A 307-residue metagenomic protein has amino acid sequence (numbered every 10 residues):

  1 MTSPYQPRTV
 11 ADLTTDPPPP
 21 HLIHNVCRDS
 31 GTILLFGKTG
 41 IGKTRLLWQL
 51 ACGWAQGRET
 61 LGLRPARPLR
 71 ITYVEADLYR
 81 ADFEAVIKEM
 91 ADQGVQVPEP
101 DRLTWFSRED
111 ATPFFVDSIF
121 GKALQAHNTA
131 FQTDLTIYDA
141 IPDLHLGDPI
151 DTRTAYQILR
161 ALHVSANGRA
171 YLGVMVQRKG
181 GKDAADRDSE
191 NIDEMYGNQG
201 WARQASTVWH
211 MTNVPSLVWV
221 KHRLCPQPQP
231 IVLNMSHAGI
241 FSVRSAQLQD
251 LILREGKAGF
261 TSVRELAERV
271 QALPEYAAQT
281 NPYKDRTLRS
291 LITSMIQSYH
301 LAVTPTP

Functional and structural regions predicted by a protein language model:
M1-E89, Q93: The Walker A/P-loop phosphate-binding site
Q6, T129-A130, V214-P307: C-terminal regions of RecA-like/P-loop NTPase motor modules
L13-P20, S118, S189-D193: Short gly/ser/thr-rich secondary-structure transition/capping motifs
I23, T39, A66-T154, F260: Conserved inter-motif catalytic segment of the P-loop NTP-binding fold
L34, G40, R45, R153-S242: Phosphate-binding/switch region of NTP-binding enzymes
L50, D82-M90, A123, Q157-A161 (+2 more regions): Alpha-helical scaffold elements adjacent to nucleotide-binding pockets in ATP/GTP-utilizing enzyme cores
T60-A66, G180-D186, A277-T280: Short helix/loop segment immediately N-terminal to the Walker
